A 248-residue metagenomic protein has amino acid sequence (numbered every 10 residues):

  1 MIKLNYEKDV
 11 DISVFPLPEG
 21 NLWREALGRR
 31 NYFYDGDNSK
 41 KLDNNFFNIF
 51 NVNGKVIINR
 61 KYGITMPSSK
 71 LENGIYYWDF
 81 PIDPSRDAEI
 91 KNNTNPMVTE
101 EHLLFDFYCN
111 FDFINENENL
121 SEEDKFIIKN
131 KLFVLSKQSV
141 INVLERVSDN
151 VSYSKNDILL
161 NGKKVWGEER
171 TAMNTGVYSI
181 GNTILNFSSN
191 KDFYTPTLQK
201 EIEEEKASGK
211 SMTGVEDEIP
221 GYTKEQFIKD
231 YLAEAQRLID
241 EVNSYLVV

Functional and structural regions predicted by a protein language model:
M1-E100, Y108-I114, V151, Q199-V248: Active-site loop/lid in soluble adenylation, ligation, and acyl-transfer enzymes
N44-F46, H102-L104, K155, Y178-I180: Broad gene-expression machinery/nucleic-acid interaction feature
N51-V52, F107, L160, L185: Hydrophobic side chains in beta-strands
V56-N59, T65, Y77, L104-F105 (+3 more regions): Short hydrophobic-aromatic micro-motifs
E100-I158: Contiguous, small/hydrophobic- and glycine-enriched helical/loop subdomains that border and often "cap" functional
F107-F111, E169, G181-F187, E216-I219: Short, structured patches in soluble enzyme cores that scaffold and shape functional sites
I141, E145, D149-E201: A contiguous pocket-lining binding segment that forms or flanks enzyme active sites
